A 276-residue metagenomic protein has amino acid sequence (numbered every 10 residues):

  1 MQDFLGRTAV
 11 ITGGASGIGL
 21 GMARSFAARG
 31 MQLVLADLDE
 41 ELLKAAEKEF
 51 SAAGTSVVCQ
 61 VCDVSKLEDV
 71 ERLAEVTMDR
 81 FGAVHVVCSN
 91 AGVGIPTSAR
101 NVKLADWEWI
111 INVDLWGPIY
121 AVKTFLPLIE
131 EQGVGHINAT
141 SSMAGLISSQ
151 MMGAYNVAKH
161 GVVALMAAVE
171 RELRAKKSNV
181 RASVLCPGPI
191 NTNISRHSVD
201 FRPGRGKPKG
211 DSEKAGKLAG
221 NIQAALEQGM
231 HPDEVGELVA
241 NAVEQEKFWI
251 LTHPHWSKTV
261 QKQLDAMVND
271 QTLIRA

Functional and structural regions predicted by a protein language model:
Q2-V34: Canonical Rossmann dinucleotide-binding motif of NAD(H)/NADP(H)-dependent dehydrogenases/reductases, specifically
R29-A46: Conserved glycine-rich Rossmann-like NAD(P)H-binding loop of the short-chain dehydrogenase/reductase
E40-E41, V61-R72, L104: The beta1-alpha1 cofactor-binding region of Rossmann-like NAD(H)/NADP(H)-dependent oxidoreductases
S98-A99, K103-E108: Substrate-binding pocket helix/loop in short-chain dehydrogenase/reductase
V122, A158: Active-site helix of classical SDR
S142: Residue(s) in the substrate-gating loop at a strand-loop-helix junction that position the organic substrate next
A175-I250: SDR active-site lid
